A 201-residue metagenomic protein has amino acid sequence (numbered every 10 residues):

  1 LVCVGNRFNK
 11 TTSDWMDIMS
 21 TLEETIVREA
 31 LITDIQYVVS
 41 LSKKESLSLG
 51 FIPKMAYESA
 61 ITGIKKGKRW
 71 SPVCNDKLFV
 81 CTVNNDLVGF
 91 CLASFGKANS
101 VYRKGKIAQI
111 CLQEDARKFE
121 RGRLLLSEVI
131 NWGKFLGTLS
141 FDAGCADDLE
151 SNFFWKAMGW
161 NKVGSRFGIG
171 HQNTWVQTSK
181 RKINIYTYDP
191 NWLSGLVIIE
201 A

Functional and structural regions predicted by a protein language model:
T25-S40, F51: A short beta-loop-alpha structural element at the N-terminal edge of CoA-dependent acyl/N-acetyltransferase catalytic
I32, K43-R103, A108, Q113 (+2 more regions): Acetyl-CoA-dependent GNAT
L112, K118-N131, A157: Conserved acetyl-CoA-binding loop-helix of GNAT-fold acetyltransferases
G133-A146: Conserved GNAT acetyl-CoA-binding A-motif
A146-D148, M158, G168-A201: C-terminal "cap" of GNAT-fold acetyltransferases
